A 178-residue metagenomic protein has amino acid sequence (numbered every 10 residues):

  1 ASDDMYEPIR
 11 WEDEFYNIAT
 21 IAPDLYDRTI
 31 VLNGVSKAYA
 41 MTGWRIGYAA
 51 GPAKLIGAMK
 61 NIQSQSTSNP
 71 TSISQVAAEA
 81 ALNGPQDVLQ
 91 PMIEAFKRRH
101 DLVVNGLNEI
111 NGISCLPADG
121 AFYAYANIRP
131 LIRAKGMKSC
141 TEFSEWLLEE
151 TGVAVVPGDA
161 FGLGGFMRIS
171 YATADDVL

Functional and structural regions predicted by a protein language model:
A1-L178: PLP-dependent class I/II
